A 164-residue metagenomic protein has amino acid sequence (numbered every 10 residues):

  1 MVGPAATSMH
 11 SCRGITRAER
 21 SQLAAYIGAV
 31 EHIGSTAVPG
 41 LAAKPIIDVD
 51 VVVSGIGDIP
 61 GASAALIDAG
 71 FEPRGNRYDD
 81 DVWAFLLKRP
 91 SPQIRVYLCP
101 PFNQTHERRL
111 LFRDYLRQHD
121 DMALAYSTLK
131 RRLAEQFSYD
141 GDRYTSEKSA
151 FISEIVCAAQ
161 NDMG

Functional and structural regions predicted by a protein language model:
M1-E31, S153, G164: Helical scaffold of the NTase/Pol beta-like nucleotidyltransferase catalytic core
M1-S8, V51, L111-L116: Short histidine-centered catalytic/ligand-binding loop motif
G3-E19, V53-R89: Metal-dependent nucleotidyltransferase catalytic core
E19-G61: Active-site nucleotide-donor binding segment shared across nucleotidyl transfer reactions
I27, I67-G70, Q160: Glycine-centered loop/turn motif at secondary-structure junctions
H32, R95-C99, Y144: Histidine-centered active-site/metal-ligand motif
G75-T128: Conserved, surface-exposed functional patches that form binding/active-site neighborhoods
H106-G164: Catalytic cores of NTP-dependent nucleotidyl/adenyl transfer enzymes across multiple folds
